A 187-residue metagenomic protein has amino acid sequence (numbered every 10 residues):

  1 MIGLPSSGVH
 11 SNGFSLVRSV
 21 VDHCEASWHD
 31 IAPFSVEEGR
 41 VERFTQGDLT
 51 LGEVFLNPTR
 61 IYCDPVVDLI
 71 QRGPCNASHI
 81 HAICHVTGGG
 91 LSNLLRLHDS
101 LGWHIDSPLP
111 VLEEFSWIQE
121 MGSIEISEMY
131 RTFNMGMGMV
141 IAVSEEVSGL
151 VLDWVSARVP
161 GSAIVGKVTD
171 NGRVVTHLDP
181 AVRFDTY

Functional and structural regions predicted by a protein language model:
M1-L51: Short, acidic (Asp/Glu-rich) active-site segment that either coordinates a divalent metal cofactor
F34, D48-F55, R60-Y187: Glycine-/charge-enriched secondary-structure boundary and capping motifs
